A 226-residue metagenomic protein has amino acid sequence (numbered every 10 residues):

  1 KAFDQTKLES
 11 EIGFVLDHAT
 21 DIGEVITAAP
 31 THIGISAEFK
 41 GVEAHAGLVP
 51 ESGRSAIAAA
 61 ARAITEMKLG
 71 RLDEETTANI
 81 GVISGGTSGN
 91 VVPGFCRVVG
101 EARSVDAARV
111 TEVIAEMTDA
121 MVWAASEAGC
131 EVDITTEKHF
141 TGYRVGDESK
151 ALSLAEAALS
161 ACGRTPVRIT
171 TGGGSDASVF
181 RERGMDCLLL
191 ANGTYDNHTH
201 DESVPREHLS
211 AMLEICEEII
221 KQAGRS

Functional and structural regions predicted by a protein language model:
K1, I33-F39, A46-G70, G100 (+2 more regions): Alpha-helical metal-binding/catalytic segments enriched in His/Glu/Asp
K1-P30, L72, A78, G89-N90 (+2 more regions): Acidic/histidine-rich catalytic neighborhood of metal-dependent amide-processing enzymes
G13-D17, E38-K40, A191-N192: Short beta-strand segments
T27, V49-I83, V91, A108-D133: Acidic-enriched catalytic cores of C-N bond-cleaving enzymes acting on peptides and small amides
E43-A44, A102-R109: A generic structural motif
A58-D73, I114, F140-C187: Active-site-adjacent substrate-binding region of metalloamidase/peptidase-like peptide-processing proteins
N79-G86, V99-V105, E131-L152, G172 (+1 more regions): A short beta-alpha structural unit
I83, R164-A223: Zn-dependent metallopeptidase/amidohydrolase metal-coordination segment
